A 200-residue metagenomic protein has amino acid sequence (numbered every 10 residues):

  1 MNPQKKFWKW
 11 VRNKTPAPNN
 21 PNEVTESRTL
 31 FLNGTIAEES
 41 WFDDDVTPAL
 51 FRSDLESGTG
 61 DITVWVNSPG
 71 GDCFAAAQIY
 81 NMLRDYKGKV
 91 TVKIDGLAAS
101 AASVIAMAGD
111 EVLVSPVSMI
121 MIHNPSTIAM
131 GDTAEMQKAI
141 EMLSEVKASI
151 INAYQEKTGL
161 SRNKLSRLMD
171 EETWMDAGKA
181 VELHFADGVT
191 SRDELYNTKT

Functional and structural regions predicted by a protein language model:
M1-A101, A108-T200: N-terminal organellar transit peptides
